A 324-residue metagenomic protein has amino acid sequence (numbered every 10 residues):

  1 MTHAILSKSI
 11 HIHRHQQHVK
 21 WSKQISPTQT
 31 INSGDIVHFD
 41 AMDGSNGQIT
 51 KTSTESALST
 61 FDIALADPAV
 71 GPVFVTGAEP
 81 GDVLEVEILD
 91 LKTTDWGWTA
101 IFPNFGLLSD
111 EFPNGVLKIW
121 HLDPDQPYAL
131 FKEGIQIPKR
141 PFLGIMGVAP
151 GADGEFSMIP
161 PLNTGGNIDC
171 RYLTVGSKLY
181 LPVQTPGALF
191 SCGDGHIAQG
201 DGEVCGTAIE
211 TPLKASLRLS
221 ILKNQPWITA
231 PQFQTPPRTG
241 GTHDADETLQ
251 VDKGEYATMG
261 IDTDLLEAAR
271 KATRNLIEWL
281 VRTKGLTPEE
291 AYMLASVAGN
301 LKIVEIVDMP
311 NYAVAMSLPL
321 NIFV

Functional and structural regions predicted by a protein language model:
T2-F61: N-terminal, Lys/Arg-enriched amphipathic/low-complexity engagement segments that precede the first folded domain
I12-S22, I63-V70, F156-T164: Short, structured beta-strand/loop micro-motifs enriched in basic residues and often containing a Trp
F39, V83-V86, L181: A generic structural signal for residues embedded in beta-strands
G44-E55, L91-I101, G187-I197, V304-V307: Short, Lys/Arg- and Gly-enriched loop/turn segments at beta-strand edges
D90-V175, Y180: Intrinsically disordered, low-complexity linker/loop segments enriched in Gly/Pro and charged/polar residues
F142-N167, R171-L266: Conserved mixed alpha/beta catalytic, RNA-binding, or beta-rich assembly cores of soluble enzyme, regulatory
